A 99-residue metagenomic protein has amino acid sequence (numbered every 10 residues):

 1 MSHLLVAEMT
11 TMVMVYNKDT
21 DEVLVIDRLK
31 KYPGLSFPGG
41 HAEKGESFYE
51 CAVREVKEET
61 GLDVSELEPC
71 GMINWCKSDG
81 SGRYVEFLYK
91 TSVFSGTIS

Functional and structural regions predicted by a protein language model:
M1-V23, P38-H41, K90: Conserved N-terminal beta-strand and adjoining loop/helix that marks the start of the Nudix/MutT-like hydrolase domain
E8, Y32, F37, V64 (+1 more regions): Short connector loops at helix/strand junctions that flank enzyme active sites, especially segments positioning acidic
D19-E58: Conserved Nudix-box catalytic region and its N-terminal flanking loop in Nudix hydrolases and closely related
A42-S65, W75-S99: Unchanged
